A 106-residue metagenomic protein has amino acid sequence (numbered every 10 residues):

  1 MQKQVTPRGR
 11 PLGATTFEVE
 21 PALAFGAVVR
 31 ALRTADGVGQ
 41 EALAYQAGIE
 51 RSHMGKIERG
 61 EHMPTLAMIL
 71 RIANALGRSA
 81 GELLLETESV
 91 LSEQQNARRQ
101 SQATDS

Functional and structural regions predicted by a protein language model:
M1-A31, A35-D36, E41, N74 (+1 more regions): N-terminal flexible/basic segments that precede or flank functional cores
A27, A31, Y45, K56 (+1 more regions): DNA-binding alpha-helical recognition surfaces that contact promoter or target DNA
V28, G39, T65-M68, S79: Residues that mark the N-terminal boundary/hinge immediately upstream of a DNA-recognition element
G37-K56: Short alpha-helical DNA-recognition segment
M68-A73, L83-L84: Hydrophobic micro-packing sites on short alpha-helices
G77-E93: Short C-terminal boundary/hinge segments that cap the last helix of small helical domains
